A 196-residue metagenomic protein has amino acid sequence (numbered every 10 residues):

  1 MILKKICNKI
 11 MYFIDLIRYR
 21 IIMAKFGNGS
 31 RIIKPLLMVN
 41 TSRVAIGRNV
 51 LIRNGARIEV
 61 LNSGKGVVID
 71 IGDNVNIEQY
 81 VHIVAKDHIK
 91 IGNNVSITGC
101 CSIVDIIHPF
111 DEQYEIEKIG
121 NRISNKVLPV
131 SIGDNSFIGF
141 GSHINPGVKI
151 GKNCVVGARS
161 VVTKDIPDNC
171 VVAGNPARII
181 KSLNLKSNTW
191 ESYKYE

Functional and structural regions predicted by a protein language model:
M1-D105, V130-N135, S142-I144, K152 (+3 more regions): Domain-scale signature associated with acetyltransferase and cell-envelope carbohydrate enzymes
P109-I119: Short, flexible, mixed-charge acidic loops at enzyme active sites
K118-V130: A short acidic, glycine-rich active-site loop that binds or catalyzes chemistry on phosphate/adenosine moieties
P146, K164: Conserved coupling/switch loop of ABC ATPases
I150, V162: Hydrophobic/aromatic residue at the end of a short beta strand that borders the catalytic acidic motif
